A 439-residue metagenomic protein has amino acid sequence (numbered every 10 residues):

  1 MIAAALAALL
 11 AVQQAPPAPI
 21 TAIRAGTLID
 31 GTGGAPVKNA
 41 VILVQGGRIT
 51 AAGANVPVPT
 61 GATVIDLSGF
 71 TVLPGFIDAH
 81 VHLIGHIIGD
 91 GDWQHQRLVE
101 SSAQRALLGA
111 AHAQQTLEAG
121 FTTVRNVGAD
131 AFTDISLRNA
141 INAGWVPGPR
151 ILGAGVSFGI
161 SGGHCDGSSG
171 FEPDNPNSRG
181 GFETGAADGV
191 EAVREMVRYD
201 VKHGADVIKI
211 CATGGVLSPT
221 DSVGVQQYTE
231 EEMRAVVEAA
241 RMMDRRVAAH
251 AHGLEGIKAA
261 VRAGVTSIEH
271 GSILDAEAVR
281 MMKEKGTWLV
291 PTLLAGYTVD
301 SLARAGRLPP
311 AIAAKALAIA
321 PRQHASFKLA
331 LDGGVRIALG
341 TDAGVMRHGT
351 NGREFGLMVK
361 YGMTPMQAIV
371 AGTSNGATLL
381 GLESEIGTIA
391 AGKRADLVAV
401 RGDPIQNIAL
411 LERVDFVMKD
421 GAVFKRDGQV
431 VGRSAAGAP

Functional and structural regions predicted by a protein language model:
L28, T32-L73: Histidine-rich, glycine-flanked metal-binding segment
L67-W145, I160-D166, E231, E255 (+1 more regions): Metal-associated gating/positioning segment near the N- to mid-region
I84-R105, S161-F182, V216-E230, K285-A320: Active-site gating loops and adjacent loop-to-helix segments of metal-dependent hydrolytic enzymes
I87-G91, D134, G163-C165, S218-T220 (+6 more regions): Histidine/acidic-residue-rich catalytic or RNA/ligand-binding cores of hydrolases and nuclease-related proteins
H95, M242-R246, L308-A311, L317-P404: His/Asp/Glu-enriched, well-ordered alpha-helical/loop segment that forms or immediately abuts the divalent-metal
L108-D134, G148-S157, A205-S218, R246 (+2 more regions): Divalent metal-dependent hydrolysis catalytic cores, especially in the metallo-beta-lactamase
N139-S157, G224-A249, G286, V290-L293: Alpha-helix-loop-beta-strand connector modules within alpha/beta enzyme cores
G372-S374, T378, A391-A435: C-terminal cap of metal-dependent C-N hydrolases
